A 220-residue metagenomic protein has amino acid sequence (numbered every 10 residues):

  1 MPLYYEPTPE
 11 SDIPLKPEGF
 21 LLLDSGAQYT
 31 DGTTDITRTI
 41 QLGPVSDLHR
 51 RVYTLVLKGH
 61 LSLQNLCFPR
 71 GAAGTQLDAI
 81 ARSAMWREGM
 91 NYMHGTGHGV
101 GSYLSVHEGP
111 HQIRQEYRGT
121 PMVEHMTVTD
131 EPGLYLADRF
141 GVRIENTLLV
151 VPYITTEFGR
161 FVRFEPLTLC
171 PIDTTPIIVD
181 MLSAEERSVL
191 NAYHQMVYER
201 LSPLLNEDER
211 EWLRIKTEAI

Functional and structural regions predicted by a protein language model:
M1-I220: Active-site neighborhoods and metal-handling regions in enzymes and metal-associated proteins
